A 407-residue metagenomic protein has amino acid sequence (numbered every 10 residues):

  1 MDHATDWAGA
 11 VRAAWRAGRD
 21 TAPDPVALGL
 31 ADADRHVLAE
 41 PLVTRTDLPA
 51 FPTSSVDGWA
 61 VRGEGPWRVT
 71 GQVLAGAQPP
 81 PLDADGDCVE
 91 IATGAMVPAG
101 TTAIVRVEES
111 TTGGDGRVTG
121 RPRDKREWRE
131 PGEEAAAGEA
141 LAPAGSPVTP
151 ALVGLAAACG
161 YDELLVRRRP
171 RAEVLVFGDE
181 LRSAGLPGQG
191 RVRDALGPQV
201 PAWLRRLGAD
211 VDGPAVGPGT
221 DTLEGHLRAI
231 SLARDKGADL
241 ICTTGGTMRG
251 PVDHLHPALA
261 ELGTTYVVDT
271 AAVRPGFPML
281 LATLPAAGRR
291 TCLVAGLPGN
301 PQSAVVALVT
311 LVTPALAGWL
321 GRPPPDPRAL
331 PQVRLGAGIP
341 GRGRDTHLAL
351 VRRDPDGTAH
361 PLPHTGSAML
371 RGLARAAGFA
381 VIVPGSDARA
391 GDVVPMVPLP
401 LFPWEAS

Functional and structural regions predicted by a protein language model:
M1-R68, R322-G343, L348: Short, low-complexity N-terminal leaders and the immediately following helix N-cap/first helix
M1-W7, V166-L297, P301-A307, G318: Helix-rich terminal scaffold detector
D2, A17, P41, D57-G217 (+2 more regions): Short, glycine/charged-enriched hinge/interface segments at domain edges or termini
D2-G9, P25-L28, D32, T46 (+21 more regions): Conserved active-site and cofactor/substrate-binding residues in soluble primary-metabolism enzymes
R12-P23, L38-A39, V43, E133 (+12 more regions): Generic secondary-structure signature for well-ordered alpha-helical cores
D24-V26, L30-A31, T53, A258-S407: Flexible glycine/proline-rich
D34-D47, Q78-E90, A136, L281-A286 (+1 more regions): Short, hydrophobic/aliphatic alpha-helical segments
